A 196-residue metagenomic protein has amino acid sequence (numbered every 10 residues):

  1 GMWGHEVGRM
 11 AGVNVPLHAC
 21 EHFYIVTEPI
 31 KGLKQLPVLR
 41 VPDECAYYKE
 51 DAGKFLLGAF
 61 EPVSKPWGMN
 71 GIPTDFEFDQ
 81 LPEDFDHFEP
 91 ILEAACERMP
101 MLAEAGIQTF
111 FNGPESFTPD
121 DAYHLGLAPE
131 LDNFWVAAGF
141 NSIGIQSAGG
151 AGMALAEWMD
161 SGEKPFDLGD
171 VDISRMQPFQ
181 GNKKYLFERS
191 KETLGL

Functional and structural regions predicted by a protein language model:
G1-L81, E93, R98, G181-L196: Flavin-dependent oxidoreductases
D43, T74, P82-G195: C-terminal catalytic lobe of FAD-dependent flavoproteins
